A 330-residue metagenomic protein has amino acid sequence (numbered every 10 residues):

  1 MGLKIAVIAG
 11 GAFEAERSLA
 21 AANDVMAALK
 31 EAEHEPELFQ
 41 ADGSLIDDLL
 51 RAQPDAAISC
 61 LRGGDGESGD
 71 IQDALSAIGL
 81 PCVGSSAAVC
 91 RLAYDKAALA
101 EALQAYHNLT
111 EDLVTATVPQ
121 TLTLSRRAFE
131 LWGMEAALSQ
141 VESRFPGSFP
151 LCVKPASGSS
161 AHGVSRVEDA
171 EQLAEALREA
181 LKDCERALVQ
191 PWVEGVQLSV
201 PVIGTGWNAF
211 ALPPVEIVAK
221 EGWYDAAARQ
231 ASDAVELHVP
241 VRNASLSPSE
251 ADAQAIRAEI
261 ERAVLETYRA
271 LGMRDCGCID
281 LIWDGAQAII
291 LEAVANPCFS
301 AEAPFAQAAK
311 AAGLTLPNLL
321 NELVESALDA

Functional and structural regions predicted by a protein language model:
M1-A9, P36, L49-R51, L92-E194: Active-site nucleotide/adenylate-binding loops and adjacent lid/helix of ATP-dependent enzymes
M1-A98, S125-A137, E322, S326: ATP-binding N-terminal substructure of ATP-dependent carboxylate-amine bond-forming enzymes
K30, S76, Q104, L181 (+1 more regions): Anion (oxyanion) recognition and catalysis
D73-C82, A170-A174, A311-A312: A glycine- and small-aliphatic-rich helix-loop capping segment at beta-alpha/alpha-beta transitions that lines
L80, N108-L109, L113-A116, M273 (+1 more regions): Helix N-cap/coil-helix junction residues
E168-A255, E259, W283, A288-I289: Phosphate-binding site of ATP-dependent enzymes
E250-A330: ATP-dependent carboxylate activation and anion-phosphoryl transfer catalytic cores that bind Mg-ATP to form
